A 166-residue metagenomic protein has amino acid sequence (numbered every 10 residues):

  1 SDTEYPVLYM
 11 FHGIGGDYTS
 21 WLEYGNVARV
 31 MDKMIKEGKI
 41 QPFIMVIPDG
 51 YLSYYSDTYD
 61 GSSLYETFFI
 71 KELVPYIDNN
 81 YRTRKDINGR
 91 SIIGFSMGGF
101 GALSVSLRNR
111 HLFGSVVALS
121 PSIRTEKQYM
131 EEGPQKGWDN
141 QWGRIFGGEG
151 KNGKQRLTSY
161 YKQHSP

Functional and structural regions predicted by a protein language model:
S1-P166: Non-catalytic cap/lid and distal C-terminal segments of serine-dependent acyl enzymes
